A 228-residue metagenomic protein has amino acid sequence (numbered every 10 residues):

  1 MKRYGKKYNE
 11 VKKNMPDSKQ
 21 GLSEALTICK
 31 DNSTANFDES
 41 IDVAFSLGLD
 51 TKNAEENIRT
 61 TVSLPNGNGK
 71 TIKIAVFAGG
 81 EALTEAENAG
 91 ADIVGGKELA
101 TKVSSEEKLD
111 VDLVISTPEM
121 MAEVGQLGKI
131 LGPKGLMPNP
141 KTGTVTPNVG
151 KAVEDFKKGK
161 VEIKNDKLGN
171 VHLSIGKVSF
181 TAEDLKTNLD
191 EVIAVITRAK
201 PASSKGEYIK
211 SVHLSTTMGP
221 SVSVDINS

Functional and structural regions predicted by a protein language model:
M1-M15: Generic N-terminal amphipathic, Lys/Arg-enriched alpha-helix
S23-T84: Translation machinery proteins
A25, A86, G132, L214: Residue-level signature of catalytic and energy-coupling elements of molecular machines, predominantly ATP/GTP-dependent
F37-I41, A199-S211: Flexible, glycine/charged-enriched surface loops at secondary-structure junctions
F45-L47, A78, T117, I175-K177 (+2 more regions): Flexible glycine-/small-residue-rich
N68-K70, G80, D166-G169, K205-Y208 (+1 more regions): Short flexible coil/turn linkers enriched for glycine and charged/polar residues that connect secondary-structure
E85-D92: Glycine-rich phosphate-binding loops that contact phosphosugars or nucleotide phosphates
D92-V195: Long, charge-patterned amphipathic alpha-helical coiled-coil/hairpin "stalk" segments used as oligomerization
